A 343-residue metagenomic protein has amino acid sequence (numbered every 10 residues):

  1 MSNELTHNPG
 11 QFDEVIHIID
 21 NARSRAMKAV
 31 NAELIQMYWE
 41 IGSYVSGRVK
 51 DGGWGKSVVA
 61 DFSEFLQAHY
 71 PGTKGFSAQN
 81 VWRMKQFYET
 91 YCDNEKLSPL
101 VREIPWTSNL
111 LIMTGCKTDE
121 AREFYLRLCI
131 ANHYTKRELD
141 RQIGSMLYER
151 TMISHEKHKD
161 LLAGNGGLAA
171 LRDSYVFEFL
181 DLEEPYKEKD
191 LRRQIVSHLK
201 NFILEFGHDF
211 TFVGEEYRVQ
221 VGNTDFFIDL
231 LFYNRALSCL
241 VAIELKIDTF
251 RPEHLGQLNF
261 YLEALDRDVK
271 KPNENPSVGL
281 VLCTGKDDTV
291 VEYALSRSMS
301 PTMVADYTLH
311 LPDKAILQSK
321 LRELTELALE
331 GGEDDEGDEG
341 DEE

Functional and structural regions predicted by a protein language model:
M1-E343: Basic, low-complexity intrinsically disordered segments
